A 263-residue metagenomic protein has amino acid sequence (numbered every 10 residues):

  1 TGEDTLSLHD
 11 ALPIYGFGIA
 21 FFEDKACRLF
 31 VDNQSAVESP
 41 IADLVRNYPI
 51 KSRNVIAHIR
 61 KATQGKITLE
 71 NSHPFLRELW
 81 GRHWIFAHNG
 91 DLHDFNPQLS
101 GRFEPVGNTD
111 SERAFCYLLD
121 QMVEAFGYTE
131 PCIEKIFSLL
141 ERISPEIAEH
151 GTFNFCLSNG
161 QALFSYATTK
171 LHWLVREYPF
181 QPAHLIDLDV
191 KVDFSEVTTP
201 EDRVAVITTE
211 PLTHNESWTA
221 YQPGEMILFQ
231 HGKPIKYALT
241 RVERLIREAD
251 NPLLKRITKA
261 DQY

Functional and structural regions predicted by a protein language model:
T1-D10: Single conserved hydrophobic/aromatic residue that forms the stacking wall/gate of nucleotide- or nucleobase-binding
G16-R53, A57-H58, A167-K170: Structured interaction and signal-relay segments at domain junctions
F17-F22, F153-S158, A162-S165, E225-L228: Short beta-strand scaffold segments in enzyme catalytic cores
N33-V45, I59-G81, Q98-G101: Short acidic (Asp/Glu) patches
S100-A125: Glycine-rich phosphate-binding loop plus the immediately following alpha-helix
T129-T169: Catalytic core of PPM/PP2C metal-dependent serine/threonine phosphatase domains
P182-Q230: A conserved acidic, glycine/proline-rich C-terminal tail/linker
N215-Y263: Active-site-adjacent "lid"/gating segments
